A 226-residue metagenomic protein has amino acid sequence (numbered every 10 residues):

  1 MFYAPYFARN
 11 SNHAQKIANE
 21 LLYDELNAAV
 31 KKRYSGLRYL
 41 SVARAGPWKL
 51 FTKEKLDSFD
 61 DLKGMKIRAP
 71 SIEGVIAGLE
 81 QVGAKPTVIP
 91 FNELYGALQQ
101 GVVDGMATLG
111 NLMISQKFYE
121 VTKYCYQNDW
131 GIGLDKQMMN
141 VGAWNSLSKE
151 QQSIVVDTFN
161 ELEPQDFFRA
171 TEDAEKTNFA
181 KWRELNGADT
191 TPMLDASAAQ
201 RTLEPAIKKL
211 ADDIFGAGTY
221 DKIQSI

Functional and structural regions predicted by a protein language model:
M1-H13, K32-I226: N-terminal secretory/targeting leader peptides
R9-K31: A gly/proline- and charged-residue-enriched helix-loop-helix capping module
